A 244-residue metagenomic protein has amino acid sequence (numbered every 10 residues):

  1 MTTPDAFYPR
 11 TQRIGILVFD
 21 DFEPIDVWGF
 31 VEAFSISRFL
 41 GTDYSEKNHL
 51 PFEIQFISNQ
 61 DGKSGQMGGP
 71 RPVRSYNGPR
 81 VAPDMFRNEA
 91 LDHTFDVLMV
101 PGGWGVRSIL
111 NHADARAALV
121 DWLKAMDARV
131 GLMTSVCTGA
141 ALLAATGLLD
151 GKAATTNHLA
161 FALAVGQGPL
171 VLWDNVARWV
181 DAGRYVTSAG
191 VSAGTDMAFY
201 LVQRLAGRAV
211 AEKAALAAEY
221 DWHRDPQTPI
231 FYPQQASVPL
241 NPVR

Functional and structural regions predicted by a protein language model:
M1-M133, A141-A145, D174-V176, D196-R244: Extended, subdomain-level signal for the structured scaffold at the beginning of enzyme domains
V18, T156, A189: Small/polar loops that bind or transfer phosphate-bearing groups
A128-M133, L148-A153, R184: Short active-site oxyanion
L142, L159-A160, D181: Short secondary-structure capping/turn micro-motifs that flank functional sites
L149-V176: A conserved active-site-flanking secondary-structure segment within enzyme catalytic domains
W173-A189, E219-Y220: Conserved Rossmann-fold dehydrogenase catalytic segment
G190-G194: Short acidic alpha-helix initiation/capping motifs at coil-to-helix transition points, especially at protein N-termini
